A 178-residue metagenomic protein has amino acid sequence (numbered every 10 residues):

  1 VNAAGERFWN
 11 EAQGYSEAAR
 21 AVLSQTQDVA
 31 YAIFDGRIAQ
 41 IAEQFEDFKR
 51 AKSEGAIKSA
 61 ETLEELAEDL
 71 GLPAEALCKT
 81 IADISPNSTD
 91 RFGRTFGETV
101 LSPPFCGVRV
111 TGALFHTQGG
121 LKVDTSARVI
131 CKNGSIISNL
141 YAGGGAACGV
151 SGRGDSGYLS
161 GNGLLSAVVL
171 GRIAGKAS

Functional and structural regions predicted by a protein language model:
V1-A76: An anion/pyrophosphate-binding glycine-rich loop and adjacent beta-alpha core in soluble alpha-beta enzymes
A3-A4, T125, K132, V169: Short, ordered coil/turn segments that flank beta-strands lining enzyme active or ligand-binding pockets
Q25-T26, V100, S135, L159: A generic fold-level signal
A30-F34, L63-A67, C78, A82 (+2 more regions): Predominant activation on well-ordered alpha-helical scaffold segments within soluble catalytic domains
A76-G154: A glycine-rich dinucleotide-binding beta-alpha-beta segment and adjacent secondary-structure elements that constitute
V108, A147-S178: A conserved FAD-binding loop/helix module that cradles the flavin
